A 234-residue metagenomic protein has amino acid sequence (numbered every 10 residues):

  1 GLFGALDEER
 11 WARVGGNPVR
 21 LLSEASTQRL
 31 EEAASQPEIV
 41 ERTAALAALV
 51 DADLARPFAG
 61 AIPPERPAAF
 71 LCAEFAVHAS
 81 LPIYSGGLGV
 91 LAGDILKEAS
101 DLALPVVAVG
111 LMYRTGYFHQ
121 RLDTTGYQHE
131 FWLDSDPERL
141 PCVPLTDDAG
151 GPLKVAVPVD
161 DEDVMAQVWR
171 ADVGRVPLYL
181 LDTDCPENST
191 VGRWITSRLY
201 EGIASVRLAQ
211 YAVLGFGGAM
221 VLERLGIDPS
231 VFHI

Functional and structural regions predicted by a protein language model:
G1-I234: Catalytic cores of carbohydrate-active enzymes across secretory and cytosolic contexts
